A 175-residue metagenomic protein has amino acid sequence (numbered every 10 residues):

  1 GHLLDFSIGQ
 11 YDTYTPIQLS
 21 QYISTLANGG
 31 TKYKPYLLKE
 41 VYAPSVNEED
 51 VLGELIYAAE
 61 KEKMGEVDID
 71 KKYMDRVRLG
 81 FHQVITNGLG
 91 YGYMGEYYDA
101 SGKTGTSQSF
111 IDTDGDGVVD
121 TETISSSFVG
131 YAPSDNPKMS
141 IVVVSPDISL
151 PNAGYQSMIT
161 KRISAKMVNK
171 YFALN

Functional and structural regions predicted by a protein language model:
G1-E49, E54-K63, R78-N175: Active-site beta-strand/loop architecture of penicillin-binding DD-peptidases
D68-H82: Extended C-terminal subregions enriched in glycine
